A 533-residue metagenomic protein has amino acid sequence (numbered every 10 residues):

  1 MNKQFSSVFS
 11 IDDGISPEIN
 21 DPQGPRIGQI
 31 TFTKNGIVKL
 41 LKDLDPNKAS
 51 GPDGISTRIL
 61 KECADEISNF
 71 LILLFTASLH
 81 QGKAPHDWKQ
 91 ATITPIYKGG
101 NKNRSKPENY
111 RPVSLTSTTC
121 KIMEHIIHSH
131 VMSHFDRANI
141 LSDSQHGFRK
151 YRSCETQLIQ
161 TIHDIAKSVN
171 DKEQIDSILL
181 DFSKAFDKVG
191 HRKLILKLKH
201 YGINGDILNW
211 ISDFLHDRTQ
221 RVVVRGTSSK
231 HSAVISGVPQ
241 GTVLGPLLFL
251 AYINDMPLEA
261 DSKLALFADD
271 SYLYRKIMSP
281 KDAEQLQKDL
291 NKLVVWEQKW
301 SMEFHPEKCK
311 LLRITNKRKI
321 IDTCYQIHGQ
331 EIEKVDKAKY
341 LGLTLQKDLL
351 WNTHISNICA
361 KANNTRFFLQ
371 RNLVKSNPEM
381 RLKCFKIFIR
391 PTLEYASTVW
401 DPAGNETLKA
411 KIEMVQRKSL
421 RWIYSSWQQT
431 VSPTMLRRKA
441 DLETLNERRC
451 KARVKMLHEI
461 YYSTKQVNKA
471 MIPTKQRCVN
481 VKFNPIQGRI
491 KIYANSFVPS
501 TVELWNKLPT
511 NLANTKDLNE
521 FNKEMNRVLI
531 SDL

Functional and structural regions predicted by a protein language model:
M1-E108, S114, K121-I122, S228 (+5 more regions): Surface-exposed loop/turn segments and immediately adjacent short secondary-structure elements within folded domains
F5, D12-K39, K83, K89-T92 (+4 more regions): Active-site-proximal segment of RNA-dependent polymerases
N47-I55, S105-L115, T156-K199: Conserved catalytic palm subdomain of right-hand nucleotidyl-transferase polymerases, strongest for RNA-directed enzymes
K61, K184-Y201, S271-V295: Catalytic palm subdomain of template-directed nucleic-acid polymerases, centered on the conserved carboxylate motif
I127-Q145, N170, I175, P246-R275: Active-site palm subdomain of RNA-directed nucleic acid polymerases
F182-L266, K276: Conserved polymerase palm-domain catalytic core
K288, E303-D336: Short, conserved micro-motifs composed of acidic
Q330-V399: Basic, alpha-helical interaction scaffolds
